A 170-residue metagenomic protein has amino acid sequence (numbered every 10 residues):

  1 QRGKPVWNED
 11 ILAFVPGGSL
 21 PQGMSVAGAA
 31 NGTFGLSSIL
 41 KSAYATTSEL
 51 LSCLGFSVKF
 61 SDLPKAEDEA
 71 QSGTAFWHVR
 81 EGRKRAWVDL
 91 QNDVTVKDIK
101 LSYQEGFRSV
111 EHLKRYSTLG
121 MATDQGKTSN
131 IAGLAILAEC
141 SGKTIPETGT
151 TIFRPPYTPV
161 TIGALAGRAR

Functional and structural regions predicted by a protein language model:
Q1-R170: Residues forming the flavin
